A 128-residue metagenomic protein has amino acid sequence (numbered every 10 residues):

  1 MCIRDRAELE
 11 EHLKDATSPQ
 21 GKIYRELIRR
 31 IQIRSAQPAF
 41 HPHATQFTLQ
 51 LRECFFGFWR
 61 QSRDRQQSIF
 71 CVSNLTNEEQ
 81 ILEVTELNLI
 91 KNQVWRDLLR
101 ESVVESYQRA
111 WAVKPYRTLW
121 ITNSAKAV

Functional and structural regions predicted by a protein language model:
R4-V128: Carbohydrate-interacting/catalytic domains
